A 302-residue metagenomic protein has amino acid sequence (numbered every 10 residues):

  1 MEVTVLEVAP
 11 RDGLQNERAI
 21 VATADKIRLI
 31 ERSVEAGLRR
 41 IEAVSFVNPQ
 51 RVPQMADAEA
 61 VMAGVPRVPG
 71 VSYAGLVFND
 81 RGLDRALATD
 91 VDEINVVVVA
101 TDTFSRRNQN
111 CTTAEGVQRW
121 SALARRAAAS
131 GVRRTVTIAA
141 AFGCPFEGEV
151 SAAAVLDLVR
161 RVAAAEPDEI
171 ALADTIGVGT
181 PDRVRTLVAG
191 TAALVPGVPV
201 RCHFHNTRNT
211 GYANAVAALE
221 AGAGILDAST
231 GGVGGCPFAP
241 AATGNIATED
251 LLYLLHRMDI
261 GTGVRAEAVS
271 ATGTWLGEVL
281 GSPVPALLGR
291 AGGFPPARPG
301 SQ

Functional and structural regions predicted by a protein language model:
M1-Q302: Catalytic cores and adjacent flexible loops of soluble metabolic enzymes that perform enolate/carbanion chemistry on
